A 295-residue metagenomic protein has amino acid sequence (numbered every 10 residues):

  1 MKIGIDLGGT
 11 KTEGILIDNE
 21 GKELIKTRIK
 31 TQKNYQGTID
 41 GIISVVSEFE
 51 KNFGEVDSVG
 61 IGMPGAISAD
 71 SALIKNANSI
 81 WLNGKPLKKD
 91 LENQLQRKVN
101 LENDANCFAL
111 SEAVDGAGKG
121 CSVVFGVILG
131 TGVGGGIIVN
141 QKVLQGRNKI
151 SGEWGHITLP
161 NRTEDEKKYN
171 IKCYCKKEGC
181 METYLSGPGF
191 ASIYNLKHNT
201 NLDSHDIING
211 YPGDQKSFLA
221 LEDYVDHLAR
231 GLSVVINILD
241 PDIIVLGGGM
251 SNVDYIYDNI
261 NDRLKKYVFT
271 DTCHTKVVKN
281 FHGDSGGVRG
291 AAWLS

Functional and structural regions predicted by a protein language model:
M1-S58, I67-S71, K89-V99, E112-C121 (+1 more regions): ATP-binding/phosphotransfer module of carbohydrate and carboxylate kinases, centering on a glycine-rich
D18, M63, V139-N140: A cytosolic small-molecule/anion-sensing beta-strand core signal
K26-R28, A77, G146: Residue-level detector of high-confidence beta-strand sites
K30-K33, L82, I150-E153: A short acidic/small-residue loop/turn micro-motif
A72-N83: A charged helix-plus-loop insertion that forms the helical arch/lid used to bind and gate nucleic-acid substrates
L101-A105: Short loop/edge segments at beta-strand edges and connector loops that shape dinucleotide/nucleotide cofactor-binding
F108-A109: Anionic-ligand binding patches
C121-C180: Glycine-rich phosphate-binding loop of actin/hexokinase-like ATP-binding domains
